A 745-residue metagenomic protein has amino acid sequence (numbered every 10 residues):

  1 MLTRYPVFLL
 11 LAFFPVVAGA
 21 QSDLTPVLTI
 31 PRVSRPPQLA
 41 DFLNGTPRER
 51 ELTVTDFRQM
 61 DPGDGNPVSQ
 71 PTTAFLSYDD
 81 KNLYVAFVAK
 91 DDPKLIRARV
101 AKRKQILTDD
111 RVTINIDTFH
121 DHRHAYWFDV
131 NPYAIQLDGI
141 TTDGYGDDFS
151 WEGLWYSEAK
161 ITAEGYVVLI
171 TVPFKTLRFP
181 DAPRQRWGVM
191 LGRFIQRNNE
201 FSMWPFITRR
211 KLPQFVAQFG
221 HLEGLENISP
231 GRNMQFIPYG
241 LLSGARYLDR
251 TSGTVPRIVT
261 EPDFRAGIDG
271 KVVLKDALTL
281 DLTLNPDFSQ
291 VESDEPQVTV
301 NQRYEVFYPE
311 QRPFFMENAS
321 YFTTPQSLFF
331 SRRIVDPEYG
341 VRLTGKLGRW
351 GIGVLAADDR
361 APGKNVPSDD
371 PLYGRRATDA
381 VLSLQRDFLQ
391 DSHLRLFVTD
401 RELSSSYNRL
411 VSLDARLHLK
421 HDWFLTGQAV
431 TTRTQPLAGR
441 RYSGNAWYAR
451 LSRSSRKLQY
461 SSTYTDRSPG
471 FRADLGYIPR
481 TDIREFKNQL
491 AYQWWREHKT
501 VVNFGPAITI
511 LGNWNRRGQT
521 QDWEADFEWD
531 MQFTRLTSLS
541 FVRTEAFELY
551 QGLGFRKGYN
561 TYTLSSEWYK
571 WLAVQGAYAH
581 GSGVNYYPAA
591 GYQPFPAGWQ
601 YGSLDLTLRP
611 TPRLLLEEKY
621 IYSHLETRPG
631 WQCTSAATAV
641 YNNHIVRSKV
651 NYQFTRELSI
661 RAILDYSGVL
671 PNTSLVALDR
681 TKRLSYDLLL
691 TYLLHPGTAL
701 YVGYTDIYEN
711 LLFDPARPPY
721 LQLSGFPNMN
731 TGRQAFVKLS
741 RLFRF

Functional and structural regions predicted by a protein language model:
P6-P15: Bacterial N-terminal signal peptides
V16-A20: Sec/Tat signal peptide C-region and signal peptidase I cleavage site
Q21-R386, R395, S405: Structural preference for beta-rich elements and adjacent junctions enriched in aromatics
K81-L83, H124, Y166, P183-W187 (+16 more regions): Outer-envelope beta-barrel architecture signal
F206-S229, P362-V411, L417-H418, S538-G602 (+1 more regions): Outer-membrane beta-barrel transmembrane domain signature of Gram-negative proteins, especially the mid-to-C-terminal
S229-L280, D379-T434, A507, S565-S566 (+6 more regions): Surface-exposed extracellular loop regions of Gram-negative outer-membrane beta-barrel proteins
V259-E261, T279, F288-L511, N515-Q521 (+1 more regions): Catalytic-domain carbohydrate-binding cleft regions of carbohydrate-active enzymes
D336, Q428-F745: Exposed, low-structure sequence patches enriched in small/polar residues
